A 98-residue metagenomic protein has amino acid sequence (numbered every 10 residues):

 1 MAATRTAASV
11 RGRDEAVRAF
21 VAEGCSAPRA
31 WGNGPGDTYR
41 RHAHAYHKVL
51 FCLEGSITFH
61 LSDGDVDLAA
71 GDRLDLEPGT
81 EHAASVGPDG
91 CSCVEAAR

Functional and structural regions predicted by a protein language model:
M1-W31, R40: A short, N-terminal "cap"/entry segment at the start of jelly-roll beta-barrel domains of the cupin/DSBH fold
V17-A19, T38-H44, H60-L61, S85-V86: Short histidine-centered beta-strand/loop micro-motifs that create catalytic or ligand/metal-coordination sites
T38-Y39, R73-L74, P78-A83: Histidine-centered metal-chelating micro-motifs
A43-T58: Short, conserved beta-strand element in jelly-roll/cupin
S62-P78: Short acidic-glycine-tyrosine-enriched beta hairpin
P78-R98: Ligand-binding loop in jelly-roll beta-barrel domains
